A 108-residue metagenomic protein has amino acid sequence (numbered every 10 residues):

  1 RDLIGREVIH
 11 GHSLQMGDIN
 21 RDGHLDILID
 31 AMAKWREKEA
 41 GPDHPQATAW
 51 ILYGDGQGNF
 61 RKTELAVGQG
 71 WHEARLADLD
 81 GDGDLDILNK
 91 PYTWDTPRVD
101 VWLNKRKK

Functional and structural regions predicted by a protein language model:
R1-K108: Beta-propeller-forming repeat regions
